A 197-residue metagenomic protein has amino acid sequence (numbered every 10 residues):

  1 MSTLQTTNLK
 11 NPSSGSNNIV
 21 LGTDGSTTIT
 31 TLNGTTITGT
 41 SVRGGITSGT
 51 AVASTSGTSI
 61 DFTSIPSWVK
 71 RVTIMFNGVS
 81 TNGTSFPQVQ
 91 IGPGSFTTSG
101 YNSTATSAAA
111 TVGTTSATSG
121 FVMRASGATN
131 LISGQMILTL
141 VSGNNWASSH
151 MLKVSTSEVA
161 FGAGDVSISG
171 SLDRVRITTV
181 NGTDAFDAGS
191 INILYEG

Functional and structural regions predicted by a protein language model:
S2-T28, N33-T35, T40-G197: Surface-exposed molecular-recognition determinants
